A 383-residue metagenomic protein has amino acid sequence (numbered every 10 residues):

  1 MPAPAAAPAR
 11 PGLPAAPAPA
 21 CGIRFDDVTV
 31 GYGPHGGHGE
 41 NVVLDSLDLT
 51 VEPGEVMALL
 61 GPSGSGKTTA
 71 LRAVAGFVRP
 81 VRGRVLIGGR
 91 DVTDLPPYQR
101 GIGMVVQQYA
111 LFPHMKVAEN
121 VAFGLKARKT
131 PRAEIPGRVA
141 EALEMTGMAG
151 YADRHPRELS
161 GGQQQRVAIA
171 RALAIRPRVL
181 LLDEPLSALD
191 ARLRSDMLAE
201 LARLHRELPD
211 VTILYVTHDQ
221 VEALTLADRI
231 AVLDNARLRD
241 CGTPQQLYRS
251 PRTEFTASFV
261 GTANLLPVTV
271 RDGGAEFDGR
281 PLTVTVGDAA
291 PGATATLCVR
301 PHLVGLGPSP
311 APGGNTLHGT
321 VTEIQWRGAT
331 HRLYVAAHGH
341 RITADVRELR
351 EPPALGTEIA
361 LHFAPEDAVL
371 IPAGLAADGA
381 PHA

Functional and structural regions predicted by a protein language model:
P2-R10, A263, G274-A383: Non-catalytic connector elements of ABC transporters
R24, T50, L86, A360-H362: ABC ATPase nucleotide-binding domain
L60-P62: The feature captures the beta-strand-to-loop junction immediately N-terminal to the Walker
A75: Helix-to-loop junction immediately C-terminal to a conserved catalytic motif
V81-R84, N235: Conserved coupling/switch loops of ABC nucleotide-binding domains, chiefly the family-specific signature
G83-D91: Conserved ABC transporter NBD signature motif
G101-G103, Q107, L111-R252: ABC ATPase nucleotide-binding domains
